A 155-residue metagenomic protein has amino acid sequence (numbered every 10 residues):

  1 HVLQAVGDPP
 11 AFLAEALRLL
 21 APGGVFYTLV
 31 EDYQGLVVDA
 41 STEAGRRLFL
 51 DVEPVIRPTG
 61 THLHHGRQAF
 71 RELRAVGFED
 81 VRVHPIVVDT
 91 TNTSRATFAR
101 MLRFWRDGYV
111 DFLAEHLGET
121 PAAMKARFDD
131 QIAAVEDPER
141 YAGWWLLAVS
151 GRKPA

Functional and structural regions predicted by a protein language model:
H1-P10: A short SAM/SAH-binding and catalytic strip from SAM-dependent methyltransferases
G7, A21, F78: Short conserved AdoMet
P10-V25: A short glycine-rich, Lys/Arg-flanked "PGG" loop and its adjoining helix->strand segment in the class I
Y27-R95: Conserved catalytic/acceptor-binding region of the Class I
Q68-E72, A126, L146: Amphipathic alpha-helical interaction segments
V76-E79, A96, W144-A155: Core SAM-dependent methyltransferase catalytic element
R82-A142: C-terminal helical/coil "lid" or tail adjacent to the Rossmann-like core of SAM-dependent
